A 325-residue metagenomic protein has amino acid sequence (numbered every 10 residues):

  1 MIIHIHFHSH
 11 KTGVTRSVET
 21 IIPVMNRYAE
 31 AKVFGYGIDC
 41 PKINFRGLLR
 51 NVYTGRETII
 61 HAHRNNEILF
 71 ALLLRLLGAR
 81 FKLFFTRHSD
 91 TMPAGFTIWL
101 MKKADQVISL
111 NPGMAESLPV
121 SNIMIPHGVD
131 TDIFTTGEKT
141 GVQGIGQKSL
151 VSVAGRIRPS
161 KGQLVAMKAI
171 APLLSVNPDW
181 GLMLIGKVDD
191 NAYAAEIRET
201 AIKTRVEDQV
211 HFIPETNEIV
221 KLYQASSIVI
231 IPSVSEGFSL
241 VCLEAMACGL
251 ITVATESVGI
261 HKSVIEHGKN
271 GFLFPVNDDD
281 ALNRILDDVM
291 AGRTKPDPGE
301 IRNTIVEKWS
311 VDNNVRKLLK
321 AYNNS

Functional and structural regions predicted by a protein language model:
Y36-G37, A154, G181-A195: Glycosyltransferase donor-sugar binding loop
F96, E116, V129-Q143: Acidic anion/phosphate-binding donor-loop and adjacent secondary structure in glycosyltransferase catalytic cores
Q143-K161, M167-P172, M183: Conserved donor-binding/catalytic core segment of Leloir-type glycosyltransferases
N191-A194, E207-E215, L222, L273: Active-site donor-binding acidic/aromatic loop of nucleotide-activated sugar and phosphosugar transferases involved
V234: Aromatic "clamp/platform" in nucleotide-sugar-dependent glycosyltransferases that forms part of the donor/acceptor
I251-T255: Short hydrophobic beta-strand element within catalytic cores of glycosyltransferases and related nucleotide-activated
H267-G268, F272-D280, L286-T294: Conserved acidic donor-binding segment of nucleotide-sugar-dependent glycosyltransferases
T294-N324: A charged, aromatic-enriched C-terminal amphipathic alpha-helix characteristic of glycosyltransferases across folds
